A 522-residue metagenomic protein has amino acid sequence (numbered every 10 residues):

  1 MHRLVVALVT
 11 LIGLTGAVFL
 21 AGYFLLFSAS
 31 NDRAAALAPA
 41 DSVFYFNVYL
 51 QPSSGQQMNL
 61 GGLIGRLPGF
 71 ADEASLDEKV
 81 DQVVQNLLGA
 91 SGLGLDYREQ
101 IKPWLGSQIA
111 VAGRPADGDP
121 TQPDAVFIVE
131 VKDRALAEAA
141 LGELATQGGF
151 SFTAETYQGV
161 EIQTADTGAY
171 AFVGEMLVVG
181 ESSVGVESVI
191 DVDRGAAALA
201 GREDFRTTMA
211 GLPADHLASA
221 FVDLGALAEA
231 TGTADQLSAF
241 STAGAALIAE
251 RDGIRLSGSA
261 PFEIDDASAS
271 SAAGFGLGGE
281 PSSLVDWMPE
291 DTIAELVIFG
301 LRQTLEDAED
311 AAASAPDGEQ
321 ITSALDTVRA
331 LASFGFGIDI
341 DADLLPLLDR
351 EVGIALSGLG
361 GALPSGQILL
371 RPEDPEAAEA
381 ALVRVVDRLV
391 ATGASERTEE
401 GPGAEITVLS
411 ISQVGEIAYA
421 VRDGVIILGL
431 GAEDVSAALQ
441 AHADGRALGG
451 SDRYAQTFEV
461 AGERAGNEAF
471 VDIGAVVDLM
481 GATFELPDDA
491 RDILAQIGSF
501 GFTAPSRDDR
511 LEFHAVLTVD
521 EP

Functional and structural regions predicted by a protein language model:
H2-A125, V129-E161, F205-F240, R251-A362 (+3 more regions): Structural boundary/hinge residues at secondary-structure and domain interfaces
A34, A112, G168-A169, G244-I248 (+2 more regions): Short, surface-exposed charged micro-motifs
F44-F46, L93-T207, L345-Q456, A515: Single conserved position on a long alpha-helix in the C-terminal lobe of the eukaryotic protein kinase
A74-V80, S183-V184, V328-A330, V421-Q440 (+1 more regions): Extended, charge-rich low-complexity interaction segments
P123, M176-L177, A245, E250-D265 (+3 more regions): Short, hydrophobic/proline-enriched secondary-structure or compact coil segments at domain edges
G253-R255, D291-I293, E351, L363-S365 (+5 more regions): Active-site lining segments that contact anionic ligands and/or coordinate catalytic metals
Q413, A432-E433, L439-P522: Long, C-terminal catalytic modules of enzymes
